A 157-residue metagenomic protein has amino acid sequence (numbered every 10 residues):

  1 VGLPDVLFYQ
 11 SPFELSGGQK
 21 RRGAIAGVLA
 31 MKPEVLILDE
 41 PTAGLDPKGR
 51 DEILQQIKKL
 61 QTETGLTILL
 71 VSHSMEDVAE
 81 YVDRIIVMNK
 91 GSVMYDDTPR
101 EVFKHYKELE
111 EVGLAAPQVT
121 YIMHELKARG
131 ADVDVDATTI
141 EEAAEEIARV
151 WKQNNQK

Functional and structural regions predicted by a protein language model:
S11-L15, Q19: Conserved ABC ATPase signature
I25: Hydrophobic anchor residue at the start of the ABC signature
K32: Conserved catalytic motifs of ABC-family nucleotide-binding domains
L36-D39: Catalytic Walker B motif of ABC-type/P-loop ATPase nucleotide-binding domains
S72-H73: H-loop/switch region of ABC-family ATPase nucleotide-binding domains
V78-E80: A short, surface-exposed alpha-helical micro-motif characterized by mixed small hydrophobic and charged/polar residues
